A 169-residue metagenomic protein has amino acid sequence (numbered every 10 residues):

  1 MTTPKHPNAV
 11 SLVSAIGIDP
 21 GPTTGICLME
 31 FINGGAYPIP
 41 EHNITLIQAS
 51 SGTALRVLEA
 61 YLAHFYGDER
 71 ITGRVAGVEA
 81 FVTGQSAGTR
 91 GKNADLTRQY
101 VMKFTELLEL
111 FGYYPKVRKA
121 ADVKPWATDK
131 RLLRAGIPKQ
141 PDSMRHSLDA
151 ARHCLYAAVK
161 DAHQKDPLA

Functional and structural regions predicted by a protein language model:
T2-A169: Phosphate- and other anionic-substrate recognition elements at nucleic-acid/protein interfaces
